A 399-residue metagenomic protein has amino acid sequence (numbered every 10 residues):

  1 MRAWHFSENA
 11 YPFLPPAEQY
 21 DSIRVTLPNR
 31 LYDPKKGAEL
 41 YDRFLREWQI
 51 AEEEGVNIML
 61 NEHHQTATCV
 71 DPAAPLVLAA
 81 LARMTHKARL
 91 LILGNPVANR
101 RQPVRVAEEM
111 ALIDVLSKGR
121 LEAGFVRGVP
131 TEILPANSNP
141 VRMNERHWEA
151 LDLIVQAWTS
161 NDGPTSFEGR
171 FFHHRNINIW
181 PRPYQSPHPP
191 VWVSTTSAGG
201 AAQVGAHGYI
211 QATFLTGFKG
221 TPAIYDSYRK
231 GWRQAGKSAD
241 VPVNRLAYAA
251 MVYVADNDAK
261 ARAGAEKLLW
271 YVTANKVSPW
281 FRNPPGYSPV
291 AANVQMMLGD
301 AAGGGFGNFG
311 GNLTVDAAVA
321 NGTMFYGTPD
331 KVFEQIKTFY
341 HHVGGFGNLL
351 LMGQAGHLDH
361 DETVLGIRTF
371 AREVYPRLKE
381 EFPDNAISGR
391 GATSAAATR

Functional and structural regions predicted by a protein language model:
M1-A88, P189, S388-A392: N-terminal beta1-alpha1-beta2 module of alpha/beta enzyme domains
A3, E62, L81, I113 (+7 more regions): Conserved, mostly hydrophobic/aromatic
A3-S7, I58-L60, L90-L93, L121-F125 (+4 more regions): Hydrophobic faces of well-ordered beta-strands that scaffold small-molecule active sites in alpha/beta enzyme cores
H5-Y32, V141-W180, G220-V343, K379-R399: An alpha-helical appendage that flanks or caps ligand/catalytic pockets
P28-D42, G94-V104, Q185-T195, V252-A255 (+1 more regions): Active-site mouth loops of central-metabolism enzymes
Q49-E53, L78-K87, M110, D114-L121 (+3 more regions): Acidic (Asp/Glu)-rich catalytic clusters
M59-V77, V97, L215-T216, L351-E362: Glycine-rich, proline-tolerant flexible connector loops at the mouths of alpha/beta enzymes
S197-G220, I224: A conserved active-site cap/scaffold subdomain adjacent to cofactor or substrate pockets
